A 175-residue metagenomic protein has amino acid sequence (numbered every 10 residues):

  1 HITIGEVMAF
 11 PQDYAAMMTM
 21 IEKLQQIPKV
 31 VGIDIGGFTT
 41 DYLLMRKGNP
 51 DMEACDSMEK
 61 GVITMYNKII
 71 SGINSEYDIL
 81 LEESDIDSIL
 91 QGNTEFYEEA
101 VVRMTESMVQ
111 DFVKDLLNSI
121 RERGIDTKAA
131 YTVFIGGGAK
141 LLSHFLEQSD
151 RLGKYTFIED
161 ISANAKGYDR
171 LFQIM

Functional and structural regions predicted by a protein language model:
H1-V30, P50-T64, S84-F134, A139-M175: Nucleotide/phosphate-binding catalytic cleft detector across ATP-hydrolyzing and phosphate-transferring enzymes
K23-D51, I69: Gly/Thr-rich phosphate-binding beta-strand-loop-beta motif of the actin/hexokinase/Hsp70
N67, S71-N74: Long, charge-rich alpha-helical interaction segments
Y77-I79: Short, basic interhelical loop/turn and adjoining N-cap of the next helix at nucleic-acid- or acidic-partner-contacting
